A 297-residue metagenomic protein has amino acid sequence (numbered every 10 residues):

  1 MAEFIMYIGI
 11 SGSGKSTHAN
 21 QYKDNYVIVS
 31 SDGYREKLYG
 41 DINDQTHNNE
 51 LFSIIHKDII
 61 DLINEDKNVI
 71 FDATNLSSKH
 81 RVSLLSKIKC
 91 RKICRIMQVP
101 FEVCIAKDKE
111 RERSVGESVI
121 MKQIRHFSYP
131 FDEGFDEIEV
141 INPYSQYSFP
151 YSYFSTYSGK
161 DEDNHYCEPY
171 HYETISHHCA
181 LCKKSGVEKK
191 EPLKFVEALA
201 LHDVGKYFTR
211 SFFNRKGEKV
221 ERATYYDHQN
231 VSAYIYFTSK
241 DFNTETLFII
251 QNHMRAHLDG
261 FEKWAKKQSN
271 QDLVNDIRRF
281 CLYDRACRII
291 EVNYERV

Functional and structural regions predicted by a protein language model:
M1-I5, D66-K67: Pre-Walker A (Motif I) flank of P-loop NTPase domains
F4-I8, V103-P150: Conserved GTP-binding G-domain of TRAFAC-class P-loop NTPases and closely related GTPase folds
G14: Conserved glycine(s) of the Walker
T17-K67: Conserved substrate/cofactor phosphate-moiety recognition/catalytic segment in nucleotide-dependent phosphotransferases
F71-R81: Acidic, metal-coordinating catalytic cores used for nucleic-acid/nucleotide bond scission and strand-transfer chemistry
C90-C104: Conserved phosphate-donor/acceptor-positioning beta-strand/loop module used by diverse small-molecule
Y151-K183, S211-V220: Active-site flanking loop/helix segments enriched in acidic
C182, G186-V292: Divalent metal-dependent catalytic cores for phosphoryl transfer on phosphate-bearing substrates
